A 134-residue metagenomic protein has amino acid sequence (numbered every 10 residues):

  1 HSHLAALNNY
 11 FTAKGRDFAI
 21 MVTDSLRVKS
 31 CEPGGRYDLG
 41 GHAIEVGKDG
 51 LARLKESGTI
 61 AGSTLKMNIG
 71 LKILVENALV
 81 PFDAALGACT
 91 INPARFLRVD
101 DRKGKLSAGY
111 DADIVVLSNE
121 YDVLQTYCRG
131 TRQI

Functional and structural regions predicted by a protein language model:
H1, L117-E120: Short, surface-exposed acidic/glycine-rich loop or hinge patches that mediate macromolecular interfaces
H1-L4, V28-K29: Active-site environment of divalent metal-dependent phosphoester hydrolases
H3, N92-P93, Y127: Short secondary-structure boundary/hinge segments and terminal tails
N9-T23, V28-Y110, I114-V116: His/Asp/Glu-enriched, well-ordered alpha-helical/loop segment that forms or immediately abuts the divalent-metal
Y121-Y127: Short, Lys/Arg- and Gly-enriched loop/turn segments at beta-strand edges
